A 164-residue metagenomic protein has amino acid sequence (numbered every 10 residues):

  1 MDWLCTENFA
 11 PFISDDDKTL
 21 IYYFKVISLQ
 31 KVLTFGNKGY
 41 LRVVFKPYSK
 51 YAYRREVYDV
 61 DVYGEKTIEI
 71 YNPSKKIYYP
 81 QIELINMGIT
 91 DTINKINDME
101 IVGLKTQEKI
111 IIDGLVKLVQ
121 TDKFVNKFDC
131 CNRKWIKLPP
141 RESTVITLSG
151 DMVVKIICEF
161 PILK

Functional and structural regions predicted by a protein language model:
M1-C5: Short amphipathic alpha-helices in soluble, non-transmembrane regions that often serve as interface/regulatory elements
T6-K50: Short beta-strand and beta-hairpin "edge-sheet" elements
Y51-K164: Intrinsically disordered, low-complexity segments enriched in serine, threonine, and glycine
